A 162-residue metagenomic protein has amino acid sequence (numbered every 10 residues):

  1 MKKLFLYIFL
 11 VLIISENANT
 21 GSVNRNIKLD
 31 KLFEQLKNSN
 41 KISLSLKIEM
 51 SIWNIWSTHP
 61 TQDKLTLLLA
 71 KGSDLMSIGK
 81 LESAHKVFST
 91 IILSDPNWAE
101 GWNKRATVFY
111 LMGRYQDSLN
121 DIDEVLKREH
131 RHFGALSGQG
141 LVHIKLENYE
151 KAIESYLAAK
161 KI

Functional and structural regions predicted by a protein language model:
L4-I13: Sec-dependent N-terminal signal peptides
A18-T66: N-terminal leader/linker segments that initiate helical-solenoid repeat arrays
F33-L36, G72, A106, G140: Conserved small-residue packing positions in alpha-helical repeats and bundles
E34-N40, I144-I162: TPR/TPR-like (Sel1-like) alpha-helical repeat modules
Q62-E129, G134: Alpha-helical adaptor scaffolds
K127-S155: Ankyrin-repeat and related helical/solenoid repeat scaffolds used for protein-protein interactions
